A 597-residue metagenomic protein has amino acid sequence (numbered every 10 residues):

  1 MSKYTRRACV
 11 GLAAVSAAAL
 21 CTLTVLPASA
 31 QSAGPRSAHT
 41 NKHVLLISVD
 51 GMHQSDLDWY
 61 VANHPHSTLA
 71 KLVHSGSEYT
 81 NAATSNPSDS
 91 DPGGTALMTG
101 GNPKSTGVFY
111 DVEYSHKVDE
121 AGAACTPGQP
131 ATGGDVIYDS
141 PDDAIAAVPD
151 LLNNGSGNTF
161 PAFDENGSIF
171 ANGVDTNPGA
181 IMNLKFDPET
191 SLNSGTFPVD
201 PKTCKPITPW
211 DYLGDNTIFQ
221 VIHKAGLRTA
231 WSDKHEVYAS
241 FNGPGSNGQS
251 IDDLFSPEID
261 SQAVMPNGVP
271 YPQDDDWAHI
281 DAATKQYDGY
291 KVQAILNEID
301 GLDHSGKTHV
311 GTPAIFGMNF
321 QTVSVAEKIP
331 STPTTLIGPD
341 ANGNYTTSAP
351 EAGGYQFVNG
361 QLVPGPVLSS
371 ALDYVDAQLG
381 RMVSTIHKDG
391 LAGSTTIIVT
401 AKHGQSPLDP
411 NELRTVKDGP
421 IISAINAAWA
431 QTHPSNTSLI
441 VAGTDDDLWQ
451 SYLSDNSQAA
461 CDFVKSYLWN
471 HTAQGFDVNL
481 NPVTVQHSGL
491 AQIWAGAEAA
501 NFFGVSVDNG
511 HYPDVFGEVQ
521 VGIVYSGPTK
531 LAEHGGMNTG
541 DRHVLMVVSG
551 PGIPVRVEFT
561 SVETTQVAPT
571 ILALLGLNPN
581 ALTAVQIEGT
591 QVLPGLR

Functional and structural regions predicted by a protein language model:
S2-A30: Secretory targeting and sorting signals
Q31-S77: Active-site-proximal N-terminal segment of extracellular/periplasmic enzymes that hydrolyze or transfer
N41-Q54, K71-V73, L97, I222 (+6 more regions): Beta-strand elements within well-structured catalytic alpha/beta cores of enzymes that handle phosphate/sulfate esters
L57-G107, R228-A230: Short, structured active-site-proximal loop/turn typified by the sulfatase FGly-forming signature C/S-X-P-X-R
T80, P87-D89, D111-N166, N172-G173 (+2 more regions): Secreted, luminal/periplasmic, and some membrane-associated catalytic domains that remodel anionic oxygen-ester
G101-N102, T106-Y345: His/Asp/Glu-rich, glycine-adjacent segments that coordinate divalent cations and/or stabilize oxyanion chemistry on
K285, G289-G306, T332-T395, I571: A long, amphipathic alpha-helix that forms part of the scaffold/cap immediately adjacent to metal-dependent active
P420-N470, E533-L575, Q591-R597: Substrate-binding rim/cap in mid-to-C-terminal beta-strand-loop elements of soluble/periplasmic
